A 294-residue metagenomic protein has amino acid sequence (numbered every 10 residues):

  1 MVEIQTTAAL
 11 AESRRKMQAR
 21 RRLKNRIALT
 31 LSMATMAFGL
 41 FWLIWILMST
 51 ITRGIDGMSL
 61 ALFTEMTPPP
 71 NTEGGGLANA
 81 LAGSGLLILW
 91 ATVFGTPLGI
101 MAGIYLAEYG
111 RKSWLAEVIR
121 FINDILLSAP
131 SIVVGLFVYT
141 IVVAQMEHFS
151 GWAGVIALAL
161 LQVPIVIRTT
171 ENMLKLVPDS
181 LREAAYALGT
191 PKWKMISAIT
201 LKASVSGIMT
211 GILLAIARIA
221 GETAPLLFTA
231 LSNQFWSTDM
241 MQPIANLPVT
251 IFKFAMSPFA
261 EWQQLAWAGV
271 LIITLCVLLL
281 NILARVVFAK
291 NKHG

Functional and structural regions predicted by a protein language model:
M1-F38, A284-G294: Transmembrane alpha-helical segments of polytopic membrane transport and secretion proteins
A11, R15-L31, M48-V93, K253-Q264: Periplasmic/extracellular loop-to-transmembrane helix junction in inner-membrane transport proteins
P70-N71, L226-T274: Interhelical loop and adjacent transmembrane-helix boundary motif in polytopic membrane transport permeases
A91-N123, L136, A284-K290: Transmembrane-helix boundary motif in ABC transporter permease subunits
T92, T170, K192-F228: Transmembrane alpha-helices
L106, G110, E171, K175 (+3 more regions): C-terminal transmembrane helix and the adjacent membrane-cytosol boundary/short C-terminal tail of inner/organellar
R111-L115, R120, P178, R182-T210: Amphipathic cytosolic juxtamembrane alpha-helices at the membrane-cytosol interface of multi-pass membrane transporters
D124-Q162: Generic hydrophobic transmembrane alpha-helix motif, especially the helices
